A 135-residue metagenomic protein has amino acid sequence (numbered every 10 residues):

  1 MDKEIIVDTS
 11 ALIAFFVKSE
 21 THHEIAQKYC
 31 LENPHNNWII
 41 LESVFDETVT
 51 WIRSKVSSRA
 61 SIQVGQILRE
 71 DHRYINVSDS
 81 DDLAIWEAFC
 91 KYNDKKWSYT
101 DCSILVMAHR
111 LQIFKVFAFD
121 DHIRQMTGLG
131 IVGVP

Functional and structural regions predicted by a protein language model:
M1-I40, R53-Q63, P135: Short, well-structured N-terminal submotif of metal-dependent ribonuclease cores
D2, L105-V106, L111-P135: Acidic, PIN/NYN-like endoribonuclease modules and their adjacent C-terminal/linker elements
L12, F45, I123-R124: A generic structural signal for short hydrophobic patches within well-formed alpha-helices
I52, R59-V77: Helix-adjacent hinge/juxtasegments
Y74-K115: Active-site neighborhoods of divalent-metal-dependent phosphate/nucleic-acid chemistry enzymes
